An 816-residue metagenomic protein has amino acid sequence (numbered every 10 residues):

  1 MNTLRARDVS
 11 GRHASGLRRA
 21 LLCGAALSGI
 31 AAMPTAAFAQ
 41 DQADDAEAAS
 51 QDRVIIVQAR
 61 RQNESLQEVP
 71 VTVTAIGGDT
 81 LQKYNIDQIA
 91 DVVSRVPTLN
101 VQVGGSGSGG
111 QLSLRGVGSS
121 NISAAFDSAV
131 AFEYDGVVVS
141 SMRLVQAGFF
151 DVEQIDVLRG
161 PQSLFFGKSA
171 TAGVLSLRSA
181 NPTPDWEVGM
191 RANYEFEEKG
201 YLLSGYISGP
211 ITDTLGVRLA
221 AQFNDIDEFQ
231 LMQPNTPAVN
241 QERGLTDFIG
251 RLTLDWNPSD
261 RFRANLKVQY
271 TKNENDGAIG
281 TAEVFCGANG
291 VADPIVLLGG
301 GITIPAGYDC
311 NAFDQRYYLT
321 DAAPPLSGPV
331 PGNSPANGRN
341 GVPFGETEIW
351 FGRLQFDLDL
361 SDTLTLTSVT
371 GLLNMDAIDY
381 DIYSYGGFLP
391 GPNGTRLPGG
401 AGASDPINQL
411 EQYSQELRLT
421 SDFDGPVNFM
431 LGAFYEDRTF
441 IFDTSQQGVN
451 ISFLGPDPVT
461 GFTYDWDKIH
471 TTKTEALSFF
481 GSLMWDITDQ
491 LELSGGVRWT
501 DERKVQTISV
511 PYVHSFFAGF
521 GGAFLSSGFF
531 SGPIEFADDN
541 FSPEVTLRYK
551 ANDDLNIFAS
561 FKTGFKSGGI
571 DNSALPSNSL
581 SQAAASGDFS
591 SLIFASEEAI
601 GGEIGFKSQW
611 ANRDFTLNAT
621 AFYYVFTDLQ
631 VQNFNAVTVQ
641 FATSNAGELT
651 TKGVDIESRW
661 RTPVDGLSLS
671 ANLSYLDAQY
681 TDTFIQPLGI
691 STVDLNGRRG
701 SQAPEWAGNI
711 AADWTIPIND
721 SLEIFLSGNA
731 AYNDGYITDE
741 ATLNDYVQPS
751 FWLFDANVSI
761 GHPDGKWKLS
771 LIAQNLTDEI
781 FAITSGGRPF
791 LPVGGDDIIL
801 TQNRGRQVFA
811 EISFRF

Functional and structural regions predicted by a protein language model:
M1-V96, S208, G352, F814: N-terminal Sec signal peptide and the immediately downstream disordered periplasmic leader that contains the TonB box
N2-T3, P663-S668, A731-D739, I760-F816: C-terminal beta-signal and adjacent terminal beta-strands/loops of Gram-negative outer-membrane beta-barrel proteins
A48-D185, I604: Acidic, small-polar-rich N-terminal luminal/periplasmic segments of exported/outer-membrane proteins
G110, D127-A129, S141, F150-E153 (+8 more regions): Outer-membrane beta-barrel translocator/receptor signature
S176, P184-W186, N193, G205-I302 (+7 more regions): Periplasmic-side early beta-strands and strand-to-turn transitions of outer-membrane beta-barrels
D255-S259, L419-D422, N428, F434-E436 (+2 more regions): Structural signature of Gram-negative outer-membrane beta-barrels, strongest in the C-terminal barrel of TonB-dependent
Q355-D359, T363-G371, M375-Y383, K550 (+6 more regions): Membrane-embedded beta-barrel scaffold of Gram-negative outer-membrane proteins
F429, D489-L493, D614-F626, S644-E740 (+1 more regions): Gram-negative outer-membrane beta-barrel transporters
